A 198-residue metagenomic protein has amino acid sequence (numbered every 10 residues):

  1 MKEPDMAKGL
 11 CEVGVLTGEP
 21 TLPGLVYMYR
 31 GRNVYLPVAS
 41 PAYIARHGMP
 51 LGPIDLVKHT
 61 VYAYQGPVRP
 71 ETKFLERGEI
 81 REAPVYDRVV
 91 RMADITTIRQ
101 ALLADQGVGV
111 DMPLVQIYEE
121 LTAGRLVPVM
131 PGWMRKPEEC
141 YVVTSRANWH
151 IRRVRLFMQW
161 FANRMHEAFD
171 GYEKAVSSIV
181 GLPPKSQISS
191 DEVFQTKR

Functional and structural regions predicted by a protein language model:
M1, T17-E19, A39-P41, D111-V115: Beta->alpha turn/N-cap motifs
M1-P23, K174-S177: Central regulatory/effector-binding core of bacterial HTH transcription factors
G9-L16, Y35, A104-G109: Alpha-to-beta junction loops
G24-Y35, A39-Y62: Flexible hinge/capping segments at coil-to-helix
M28, I54, R99-Q100, R155: Alpha-helical segments flanking ligand/cofactor-binding loops in enzyme cores
T60-R81: Secondary-structure junction motif
E82-P128, M134-R135: Hydrophobic hinge/microswitch elements
L114-A123, W133-R198: C-terminal effector-binding regulatory domain of bacterial HTH transcription factors
